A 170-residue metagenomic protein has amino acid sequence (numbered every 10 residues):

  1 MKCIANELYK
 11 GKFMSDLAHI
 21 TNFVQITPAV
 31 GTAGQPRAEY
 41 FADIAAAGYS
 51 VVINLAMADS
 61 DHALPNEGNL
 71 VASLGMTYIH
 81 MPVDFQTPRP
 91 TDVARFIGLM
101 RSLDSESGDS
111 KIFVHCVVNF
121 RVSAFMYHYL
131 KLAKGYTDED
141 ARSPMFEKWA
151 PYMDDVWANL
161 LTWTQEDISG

Functional and structural regions predicted by a protein language model:
K2-C3, Q86, R95-K111, V117 (+1 more regions): PTP/DSP superfamily signal
C3-A47, I53-N54, T162-T164: Cys-based phosphatase fold recognition centered on the PTP superfamily
S15, P36-E39, P88, Y136-T137 (+1 more regions): Short coil/turn linker and secondary-structure boundary residues
F23, Y49, Y78, F96 (+2 more regions): Aromatic side chains
G31-G108: Cysteine-based protein phosphatase catalytic domain of the PTP/DSP
G34, H115-C116: Active-site-adjacent beta-strand anchor residues
F120-A124: Glycine-rich nucleophile elbow surrounding the catalytic serine of serine-hydrolase chemistry
